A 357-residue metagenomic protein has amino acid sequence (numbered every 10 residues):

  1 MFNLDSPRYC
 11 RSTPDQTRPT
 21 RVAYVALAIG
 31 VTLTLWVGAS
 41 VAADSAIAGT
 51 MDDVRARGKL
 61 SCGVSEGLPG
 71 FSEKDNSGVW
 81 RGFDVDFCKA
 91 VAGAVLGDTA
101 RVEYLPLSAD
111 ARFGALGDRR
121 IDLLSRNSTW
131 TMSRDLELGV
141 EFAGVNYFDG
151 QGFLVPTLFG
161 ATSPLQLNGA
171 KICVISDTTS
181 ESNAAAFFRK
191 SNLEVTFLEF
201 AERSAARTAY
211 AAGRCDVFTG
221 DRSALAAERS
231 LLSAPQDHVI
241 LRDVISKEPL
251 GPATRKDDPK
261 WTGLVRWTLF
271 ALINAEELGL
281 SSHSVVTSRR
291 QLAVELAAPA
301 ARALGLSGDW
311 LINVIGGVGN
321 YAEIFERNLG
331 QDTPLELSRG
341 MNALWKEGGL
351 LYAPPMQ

Functional and structural regions predicted by a protein language model:
M1-R21: N-terminal secretory signal peptides that target proteins for export/translocation
V25-S40: Bacterial N-terminal signal peptides
D44-N127, L344: Extracytoplasmic small-molecule ligand-binding "clamshell" domains of the periplasmic binding protein/Venus flytrap
R55-K59, A92-A100, G117-I121, L158 (+7 more regions): Sec-exported extracytoplasmic/periplasmic mature domains
K59-G70, W80-V95, T129, D149-A201 (+1 more regions): Bilobed "Venus flytrap"/periplasmic-binding protein-like clamshell domains and structurally analogous long
D86-K89, G93-V95, T157-A161, L165 (+5 more regions): Extended ligand-binding regions for polar small-molecule ligands
K89, G93, G97, R101-Q166 (+2 more regions): Acidic, polar ligand-binding/catalytic clefts
P299-Q357: C-terminal functional modules
